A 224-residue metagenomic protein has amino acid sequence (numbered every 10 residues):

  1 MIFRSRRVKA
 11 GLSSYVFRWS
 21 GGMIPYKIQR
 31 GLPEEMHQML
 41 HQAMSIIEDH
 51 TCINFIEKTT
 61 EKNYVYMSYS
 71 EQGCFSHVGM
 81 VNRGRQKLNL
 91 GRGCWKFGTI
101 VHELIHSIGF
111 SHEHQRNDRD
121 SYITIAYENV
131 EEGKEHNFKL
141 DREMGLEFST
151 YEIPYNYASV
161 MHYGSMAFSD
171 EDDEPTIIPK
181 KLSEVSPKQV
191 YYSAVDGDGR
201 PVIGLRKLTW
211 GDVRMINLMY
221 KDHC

Functional and structural regions predicted by a protein language model:
M1-C224: Zinc-dependent metalloendopeptidases
